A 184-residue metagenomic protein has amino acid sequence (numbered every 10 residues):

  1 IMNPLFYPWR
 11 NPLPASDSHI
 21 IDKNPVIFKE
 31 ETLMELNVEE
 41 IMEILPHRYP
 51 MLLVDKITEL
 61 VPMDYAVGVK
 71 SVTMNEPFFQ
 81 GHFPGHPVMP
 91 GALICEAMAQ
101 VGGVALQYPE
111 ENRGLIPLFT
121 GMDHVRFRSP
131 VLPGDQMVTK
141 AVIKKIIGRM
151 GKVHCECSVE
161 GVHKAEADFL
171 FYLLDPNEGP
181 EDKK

Functional and structural regions predicted by a protein language model:
I1, I57, D123-E160: Hydrophobic beta-sheet segments that form the core/acyl-binding groove of ACP/CoA-dependent acyl-chain-processing
N3-L45, K56-T58, H82-H86: Mixed-charge, low-complexity intrinsically disordered regions
F6-W9, D17, A165, F169-K184: C-terminal output/interaction extensions
P14, V26, T32-E35, G102-V138 (+1 more regions): Hydrophobic beta-strand-centered segment that forms part of the acyl-chain substrate-binding groove
Y49-M89, I94: Catalytic strand-loop segment that frames the active site of acyl-thioester-processing enzymes
L52, M63-V67, Q136-V138, K152 (+1 more regions): Intrinsic-disorder/low-complexity, polar/charged segments enriched in Ser/Thr/Lys/Arg/Asp/Glu/Gln
P62, T73-N75, I146-G148, E160-V162 (+1 more regions): Short coil/turn motifs at secondary-structure junctions
P84-Q107, E111-N112: Helix-adjacent hinge/juxtasegments
